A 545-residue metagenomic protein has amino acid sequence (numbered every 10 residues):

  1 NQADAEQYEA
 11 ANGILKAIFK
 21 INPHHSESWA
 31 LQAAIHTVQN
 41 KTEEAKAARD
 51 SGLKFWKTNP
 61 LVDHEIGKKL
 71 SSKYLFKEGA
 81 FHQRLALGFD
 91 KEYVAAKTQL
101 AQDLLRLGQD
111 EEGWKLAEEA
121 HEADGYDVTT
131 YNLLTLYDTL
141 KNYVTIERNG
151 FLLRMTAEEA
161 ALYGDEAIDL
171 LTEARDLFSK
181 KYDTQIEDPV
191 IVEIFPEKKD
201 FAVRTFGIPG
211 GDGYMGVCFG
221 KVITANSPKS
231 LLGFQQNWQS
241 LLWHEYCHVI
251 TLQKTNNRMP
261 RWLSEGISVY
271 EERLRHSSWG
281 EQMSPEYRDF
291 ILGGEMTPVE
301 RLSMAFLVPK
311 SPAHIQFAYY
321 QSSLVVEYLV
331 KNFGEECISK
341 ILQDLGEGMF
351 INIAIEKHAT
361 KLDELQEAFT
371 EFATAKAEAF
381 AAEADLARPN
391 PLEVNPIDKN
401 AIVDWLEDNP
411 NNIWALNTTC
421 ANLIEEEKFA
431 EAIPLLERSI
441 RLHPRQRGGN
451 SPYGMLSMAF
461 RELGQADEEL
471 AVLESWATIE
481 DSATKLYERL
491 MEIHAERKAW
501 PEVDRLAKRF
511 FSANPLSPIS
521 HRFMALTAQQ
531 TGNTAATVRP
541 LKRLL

Functional and structural regions predicted by a protein language model:
N1, G13, A17, H24 (+9 more regions): Beta/coil-rich, acidic/histidine-enriched accessory regions frequently appended to metallopeptidases
N1, G13, K20, A48 (+8 more regions): Juxtacatalytic substrate-recognition/specificity segment
N1, I35, K69, D103 (+7 more regions): TPR/TPR-like alpha-solenoid repeats
D4-A5, V38-Q39, S72-K73, R106 (+5 more regions): Register position in tetratricopeptide repeats
E6-K16, K20-L136, N412: Alpha-helical protein-protein interaction scaffolds
E78, E112-K115, T129, L162 (+17 more regions): Extracytoplasmic/secreted proteins, especially bacterial periplasmic and envelope-associated proteins
L134-I146, A375-A379: Short domain-boundary/entry signatures in modular proteins, especially in secreted/extracellular architectures
R301, A305, Y328, N332 (+2 more regions): Solvent-exposed, amphipathic alpha-helical segments
